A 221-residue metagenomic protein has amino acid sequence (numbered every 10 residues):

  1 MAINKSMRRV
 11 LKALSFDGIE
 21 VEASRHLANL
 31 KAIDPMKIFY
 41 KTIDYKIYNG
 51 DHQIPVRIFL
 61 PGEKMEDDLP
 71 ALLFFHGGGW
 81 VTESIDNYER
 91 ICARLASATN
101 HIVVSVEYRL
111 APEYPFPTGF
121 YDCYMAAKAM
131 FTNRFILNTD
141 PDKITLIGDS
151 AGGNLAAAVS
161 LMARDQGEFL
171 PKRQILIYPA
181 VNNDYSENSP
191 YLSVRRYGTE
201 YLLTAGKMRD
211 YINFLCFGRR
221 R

Functional and structural regions predicted by a protein language model:
M1-P61: A glycine/proline-hinged amphipathic helix-loop "lid/cap" segment that gates access to hydrophobic ligand pockets
D68-G78: Short beta-strand element of the alpha/beta-hydrolase
I85-V106: Short amphipathic alpha-helix adjacent to the substrate-entry channel of hydrolases
Y114-I136: Alpha/beta-hydrolase active-site loop
F131-L146, Q166: Gly/Ser-rich "nucleophile elbow"/oxyanion-hole loop immediately N-terminal to the catalytic nucleophile in hydrolases
L146-G148, I177: Short beta-strand immediately N-terminal to the catalytic nucleophile in serine-hydrolase-like folds
G148, G152, A156: Gly/Ala-rich beta-loop-alpha elbow adjacent to hydrolase catalytic centers
L161, D165-R220: Hydrolase active-site cap/lid region
